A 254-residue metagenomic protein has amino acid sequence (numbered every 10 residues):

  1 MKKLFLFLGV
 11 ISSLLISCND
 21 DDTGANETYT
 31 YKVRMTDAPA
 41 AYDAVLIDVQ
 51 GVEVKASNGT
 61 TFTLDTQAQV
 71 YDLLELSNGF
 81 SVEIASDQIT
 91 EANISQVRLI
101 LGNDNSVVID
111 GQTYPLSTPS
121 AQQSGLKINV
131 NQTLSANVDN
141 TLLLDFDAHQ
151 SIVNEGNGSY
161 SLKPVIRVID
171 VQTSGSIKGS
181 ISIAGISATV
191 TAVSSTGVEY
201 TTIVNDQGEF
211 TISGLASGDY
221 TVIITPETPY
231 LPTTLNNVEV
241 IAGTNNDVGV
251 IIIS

Functional and structural regions predicted by a protein language model:
M1-L4: Positively charged n-region of N-terminal signal peptides that target proteins for export
L6-G9: Sec-dependent N-terminal signal peptides
L14-S17: C-terminal motif of bacterial Sec signal peptides marking the signal peptidase cleavage site
N19-A242, N246-S254: A short, solvent-exposed, low-complexity linear motif enriched for acidic/polar residues with Pro/Gly/Ser/Thr
